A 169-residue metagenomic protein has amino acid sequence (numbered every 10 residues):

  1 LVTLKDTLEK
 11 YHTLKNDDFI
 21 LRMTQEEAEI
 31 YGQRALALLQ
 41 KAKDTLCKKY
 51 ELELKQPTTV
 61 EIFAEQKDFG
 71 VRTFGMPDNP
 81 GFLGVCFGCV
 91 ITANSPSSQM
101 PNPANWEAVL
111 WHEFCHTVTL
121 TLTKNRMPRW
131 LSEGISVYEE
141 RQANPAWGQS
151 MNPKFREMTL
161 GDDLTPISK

Functional and structural regions predicted by a protein language model:
L1-L4: Alpha-helical protein-protein interaction scaffolds
D6-L8: Hydrophobic positions within repeat-based interaction scaffolds
K10-P128, E139-G148, K154-T165, K169: Juxtacatalytic substrate-recognition/specificity segment
R129, E133: Short, well-ordered surface patches within globular domains
